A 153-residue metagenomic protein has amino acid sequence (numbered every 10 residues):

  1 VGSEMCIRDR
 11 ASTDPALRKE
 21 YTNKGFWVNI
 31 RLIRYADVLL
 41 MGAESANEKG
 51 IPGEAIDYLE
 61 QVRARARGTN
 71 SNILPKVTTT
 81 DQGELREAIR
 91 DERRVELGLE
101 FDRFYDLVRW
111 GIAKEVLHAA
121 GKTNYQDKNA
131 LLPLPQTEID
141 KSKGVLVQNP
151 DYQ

Functional and structural regions predicted by a protein language model:
S3-E4, R8-Q153: Acidic/polar-rich alpha-helix caps and helix-coil junctions
